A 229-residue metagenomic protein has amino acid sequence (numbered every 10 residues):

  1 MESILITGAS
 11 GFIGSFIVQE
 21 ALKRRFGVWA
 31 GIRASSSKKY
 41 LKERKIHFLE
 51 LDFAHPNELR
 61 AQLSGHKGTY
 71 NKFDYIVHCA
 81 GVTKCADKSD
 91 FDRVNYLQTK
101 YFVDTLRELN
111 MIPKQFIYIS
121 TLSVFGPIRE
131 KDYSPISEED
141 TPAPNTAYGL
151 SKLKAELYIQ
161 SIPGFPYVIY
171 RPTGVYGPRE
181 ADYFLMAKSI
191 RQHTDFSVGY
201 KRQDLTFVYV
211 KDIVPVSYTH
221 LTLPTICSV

Functional and structural regions predicted by a protein language model:
I6-R24: N-terminal Rossmann NAD(P)H-binding glycine-rich loop of SDR-like oxidoreductase domains
D52-Y96: NAD(P)H-binding glycine-rich loop region in Rossmannoid oxidoreductase-like domains and their noncatalytic homologs
D90-Y101, L150-S151, V208: Glycine-rich NAD(P)-binding loop of the Rossmann-fold in SDR/ketoreductase-type enzymes
Y101-A147: Conserved Rossmann-fold NAD(P)-dependent oxidoreductase catalytic core, especially the SDR/UDP-sugar
R129-V175, D195-R202: Catalytic helix-loop patch of NAD(P)-dependent Rossmann-fold dehydrogenases
L153, F165, Y176-L185, L221: Glycine/proline-rich active-site loop of Rossmann-fold NAD(P)-dependent oxidoreductases
K188-V208, D212, V216, L221: A conserved pocket-lining segment of Rossmann-fold NAD(P)-dependent short-chain dehydrogenase/reductase
H220-V229: Single conserved hydrophobic/aromatic residue that forms the stacking wall/gate of nucleotide- or nucleobase-binding
